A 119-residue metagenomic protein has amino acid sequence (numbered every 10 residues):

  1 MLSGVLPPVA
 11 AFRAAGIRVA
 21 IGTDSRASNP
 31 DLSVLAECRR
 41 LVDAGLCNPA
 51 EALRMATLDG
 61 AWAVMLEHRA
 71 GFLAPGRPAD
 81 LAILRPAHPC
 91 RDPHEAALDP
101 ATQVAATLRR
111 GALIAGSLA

Functional and structural regions predicted by a protein language model:
L2-S3: Helical hairpin unit composed of two closely spaced alpha helices linked by a short loop
L6-P86: His/Asp/Glu-enriched, well-ordered alpha-helical/loop segment that forms or immediately abuts the divalent-metal
P78-A119: C-terminal cap of metal-dependent C-N hydrolases
